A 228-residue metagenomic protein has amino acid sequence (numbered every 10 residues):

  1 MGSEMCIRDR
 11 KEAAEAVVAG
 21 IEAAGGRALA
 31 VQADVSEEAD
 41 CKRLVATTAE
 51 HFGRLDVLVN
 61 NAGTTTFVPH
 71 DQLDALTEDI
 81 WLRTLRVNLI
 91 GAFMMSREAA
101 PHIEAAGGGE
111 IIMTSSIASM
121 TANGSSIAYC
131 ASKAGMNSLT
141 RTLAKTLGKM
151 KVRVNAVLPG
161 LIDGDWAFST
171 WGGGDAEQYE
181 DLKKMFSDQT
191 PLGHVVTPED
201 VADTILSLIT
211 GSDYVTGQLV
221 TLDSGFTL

Functional and structural regions predicted by a protein language model:
M1-C6: Short, small-residue-biased leader/transition segments that mark boundaries at the very start of proteins
C41, P69-L73, T77-L82, F186: Substrate-binding pocket helix/loop in short-chain dehydrogenase/reductase
R54, G108, G148, R153 (+1 more regions): Short, small/polar-rich loop/turn modules that mediate ligand/substrate recognition or access, typified
F93, H194-L222: C-terminal substrate-recognition "lid" of short-chain dehydrogenase/reductases
S96, S132-G135, T140: Active-site helix of classical SDR
P101, K145-K149: Alpha-helical segment proximal to the catalytic Tyr-Lys
S116: Residue(s) in the substrate-gating loop at a strand-loop-helix junction that position the organic substrate next
